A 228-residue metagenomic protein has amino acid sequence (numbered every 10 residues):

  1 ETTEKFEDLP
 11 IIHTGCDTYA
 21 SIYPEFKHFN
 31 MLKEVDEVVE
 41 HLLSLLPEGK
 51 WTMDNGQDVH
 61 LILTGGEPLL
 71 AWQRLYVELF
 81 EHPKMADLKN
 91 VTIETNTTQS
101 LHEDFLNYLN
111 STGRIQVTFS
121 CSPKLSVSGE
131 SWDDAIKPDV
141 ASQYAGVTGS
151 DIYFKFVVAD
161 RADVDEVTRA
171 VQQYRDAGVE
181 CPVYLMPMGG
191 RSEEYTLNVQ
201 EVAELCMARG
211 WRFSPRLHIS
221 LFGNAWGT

Functional and structural regions predicted by a protein language model:
E1-I115: Conserved Radical SAM active-site core
V35-L42, Y76-E78, D134-A141, V167-R169 (+1 more regions): Well-ordered, non-membrane alpha-helical segments in soluble/globular domains
L45-W51, N55-D58, P83-D87, S142-I152 (+2 more regions): A structural motif corresponding to the C-terminal end of an alpha-helix and its immediate exit/capping segment
L61, V77-E166, V179-C181: Radical SAM/AdoMet-radical enzyme domain recognition
G66-P68, N96-T98, K124-S126, V157-A159 (+2 more regions): Active-site beta-loop-alpha junctions enriched in small/polar residues
A71-W72, G129, D163, E194: Secondary-structure boundary/capping motif
D160-T228: Auxiliary Fe-S-binding modules of radical SAM enzymes
